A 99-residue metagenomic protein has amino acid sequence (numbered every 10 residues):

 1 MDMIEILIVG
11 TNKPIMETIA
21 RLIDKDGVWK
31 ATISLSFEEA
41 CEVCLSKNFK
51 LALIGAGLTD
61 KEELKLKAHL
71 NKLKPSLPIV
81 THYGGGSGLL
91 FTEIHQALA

Functional and structural regions predicted by a protein language model:
I4-N12, A52: Conserved acidic segment of CheY-like receiver
P14-M16: Short acidic/polar segment at the start of the alpha1 helix of CheY-like receiver
A20-R21: Charged docking surfaces used in two-component/phosphorelay signaling
V28-L35: Short hydrophobic/Thr-rich beta-strand motif most characteristic of the beta2 strand and flanking loop of CheY-like
L35-F49: Acidic, metal-coordinating helix/loop segments flanking the phosphotransfer/catalytic sites of two-component signaling
L45-K47, N71-S76: Conserved phosphotransfer cores of two-component systems
I54-H69: Conserved phosphotransfer microenvironments
K74-A99: Ser/Thr/Gly-rich flexible loops in soluble cytosolic domains mediating phosphotransfer, phosphorylation
